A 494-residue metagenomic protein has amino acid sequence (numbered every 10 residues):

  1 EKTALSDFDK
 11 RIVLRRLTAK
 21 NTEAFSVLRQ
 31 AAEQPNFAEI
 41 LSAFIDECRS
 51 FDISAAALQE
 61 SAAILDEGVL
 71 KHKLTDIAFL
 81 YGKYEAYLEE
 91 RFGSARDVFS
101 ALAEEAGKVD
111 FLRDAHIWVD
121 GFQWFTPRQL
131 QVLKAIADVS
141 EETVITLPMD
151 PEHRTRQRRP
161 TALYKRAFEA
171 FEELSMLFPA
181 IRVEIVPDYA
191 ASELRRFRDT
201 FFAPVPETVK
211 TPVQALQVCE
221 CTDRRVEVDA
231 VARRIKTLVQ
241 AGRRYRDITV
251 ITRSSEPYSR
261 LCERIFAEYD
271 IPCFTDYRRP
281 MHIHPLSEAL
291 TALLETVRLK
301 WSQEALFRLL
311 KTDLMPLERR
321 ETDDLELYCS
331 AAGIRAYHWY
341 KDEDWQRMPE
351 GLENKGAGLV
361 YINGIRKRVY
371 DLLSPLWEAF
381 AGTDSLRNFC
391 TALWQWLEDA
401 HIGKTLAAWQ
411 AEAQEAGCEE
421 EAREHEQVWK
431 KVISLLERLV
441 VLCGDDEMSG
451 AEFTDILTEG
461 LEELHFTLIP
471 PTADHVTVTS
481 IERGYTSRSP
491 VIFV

Functional and structural regions predicted by a protein language model:
E1-V494: Polyanion-engaging groove/track-forming segments
